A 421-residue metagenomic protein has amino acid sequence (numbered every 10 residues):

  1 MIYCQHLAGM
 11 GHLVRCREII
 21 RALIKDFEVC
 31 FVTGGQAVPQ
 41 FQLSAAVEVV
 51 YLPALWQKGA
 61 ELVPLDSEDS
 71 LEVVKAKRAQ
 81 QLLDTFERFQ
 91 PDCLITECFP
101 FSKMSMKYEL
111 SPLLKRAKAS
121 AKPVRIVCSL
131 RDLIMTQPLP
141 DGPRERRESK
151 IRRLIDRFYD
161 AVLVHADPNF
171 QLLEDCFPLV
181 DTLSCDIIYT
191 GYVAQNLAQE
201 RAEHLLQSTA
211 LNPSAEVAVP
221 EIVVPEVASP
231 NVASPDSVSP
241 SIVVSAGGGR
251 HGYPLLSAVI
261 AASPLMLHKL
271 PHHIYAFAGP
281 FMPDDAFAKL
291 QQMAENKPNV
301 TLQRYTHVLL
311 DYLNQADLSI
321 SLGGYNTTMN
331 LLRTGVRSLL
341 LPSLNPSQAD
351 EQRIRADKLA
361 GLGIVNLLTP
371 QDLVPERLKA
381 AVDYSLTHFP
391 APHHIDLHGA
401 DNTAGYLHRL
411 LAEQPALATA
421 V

Functional and structural regions predicted by a protein language model:
C4-H6, A22-V73, K77-A79, D84: Conserved nucleotide-sugar phosphate-binding/catalytic loop shared by glycosyltransferases and other
H12-L23: Short amphipathic alpha-helix
I20, F177, Y192-P220, P225-L318 (+2 more regions): Donor-nucleotide binding loops and adjacent catalytic segments primarily of GT-B fold Leloir glycosyltransferases
G35-Q36, H307-Q352: A donor-sugar binding/catalytic signature common to diverse glycosyltransferases and related nucleotide-sugar
T85-F86, Q90-P100, V336: Proline-aspartate-enriched helix->loop->beta-strand connector
L113-Y189: Active-site-proximal region of nucleotide-activated glycan assembly enzymes, centered on histidine/acidic-rich loops
R333-Y384: Nucleotide-sugar donor-binding patch of glycosyltransferase catalytic domains
V382-V421: C-terminal amphipathic helix plus adjacent low-complexity, charged tail appended to glycosyltransferase catalytic
